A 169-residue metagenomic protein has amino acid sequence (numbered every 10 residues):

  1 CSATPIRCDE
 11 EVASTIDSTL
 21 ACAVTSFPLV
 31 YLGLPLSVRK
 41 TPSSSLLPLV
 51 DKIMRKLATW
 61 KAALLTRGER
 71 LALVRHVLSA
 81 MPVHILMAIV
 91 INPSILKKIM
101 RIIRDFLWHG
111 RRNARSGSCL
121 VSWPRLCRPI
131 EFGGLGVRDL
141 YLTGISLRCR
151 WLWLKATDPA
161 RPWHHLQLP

Functional and structural regions predicted by a protein language model:
C1-H165, P169: Nucleotidyl polymerases of mobile genetic elements and RNA viruses
